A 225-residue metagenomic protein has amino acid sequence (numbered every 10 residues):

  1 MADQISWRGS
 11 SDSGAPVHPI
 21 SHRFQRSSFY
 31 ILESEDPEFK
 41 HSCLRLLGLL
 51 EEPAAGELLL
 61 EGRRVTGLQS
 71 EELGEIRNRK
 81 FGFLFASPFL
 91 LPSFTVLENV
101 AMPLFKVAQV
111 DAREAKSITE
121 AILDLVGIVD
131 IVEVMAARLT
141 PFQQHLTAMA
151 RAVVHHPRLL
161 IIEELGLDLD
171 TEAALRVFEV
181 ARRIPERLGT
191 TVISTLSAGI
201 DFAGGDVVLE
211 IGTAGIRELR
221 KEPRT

Functional and structural regions predicted by a protein language model:
G48: Helix-to-loop junction immediately C-terminal to a conserved catalytic motif
R64, E114-I131: Conserved ABC ATPase "signature" region
V65-G82: ABC ATPase NBD coupling module
F94-M102: Short coil-to-helix segment of the ABC ATPase nucleotide-binding domain corresponding to the Q-loop/switch region
M135-Q143: Conserved ABC ATPase signature
M149: Hydrophobic anchor residue at the start of the ABC signature
H156: Conserved catalytic motifs of ABC-family nucleotide-binding domains
